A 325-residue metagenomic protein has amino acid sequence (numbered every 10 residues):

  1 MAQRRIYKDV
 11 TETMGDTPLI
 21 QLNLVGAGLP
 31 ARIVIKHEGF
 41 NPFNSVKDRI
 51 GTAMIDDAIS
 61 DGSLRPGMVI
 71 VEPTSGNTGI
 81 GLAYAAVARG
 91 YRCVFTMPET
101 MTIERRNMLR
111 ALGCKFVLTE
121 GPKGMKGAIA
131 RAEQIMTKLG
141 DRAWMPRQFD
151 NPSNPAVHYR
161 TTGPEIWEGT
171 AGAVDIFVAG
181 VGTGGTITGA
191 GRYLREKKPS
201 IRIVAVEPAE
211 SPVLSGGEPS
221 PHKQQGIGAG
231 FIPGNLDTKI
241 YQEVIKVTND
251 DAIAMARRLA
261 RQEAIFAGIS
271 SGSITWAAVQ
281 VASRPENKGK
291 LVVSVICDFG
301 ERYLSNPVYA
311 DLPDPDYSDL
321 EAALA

Functional and structural regions predicted by a protein language model:
M1-A325: PLP-dependent amino-acid enzyme catalytic core
